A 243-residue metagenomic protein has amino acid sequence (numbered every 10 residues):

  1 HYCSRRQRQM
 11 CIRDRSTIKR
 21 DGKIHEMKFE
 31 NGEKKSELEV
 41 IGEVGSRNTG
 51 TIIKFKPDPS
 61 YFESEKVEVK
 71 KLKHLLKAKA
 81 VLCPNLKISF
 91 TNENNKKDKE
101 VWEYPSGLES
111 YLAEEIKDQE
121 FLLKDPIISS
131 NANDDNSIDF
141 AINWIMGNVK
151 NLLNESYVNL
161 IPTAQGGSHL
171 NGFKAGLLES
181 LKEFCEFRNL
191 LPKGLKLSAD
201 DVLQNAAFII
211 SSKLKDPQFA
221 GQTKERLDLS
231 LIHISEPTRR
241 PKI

Functional and structural regions predicted by a protein language model:
H1-R8, I12, I232-I243: Single conserved hydrophobic/aromatic residue that forms the stacking wall/gate of nucleotide- or nucleobase-binding
Y2, G45-R47, D200-V202: A generic structural micro-feature
R5, G167-N171, S230: Short, conserved micro-motifs enriched in small and acidic residues
R5, Q9, R13-I116: GHKL-type ATPase core
E26, D139-A141, I209, H233-E236: Ordered hydrophobic segments in well-structured contexts
V40, K70, K77-K79, N85-K224: GHKL/Histidine-kinase-like ATPase module
T49-T51, T163, T223, T238: Ser/Thr-centric signal marking residues that sit in or immediately flank functional binding/regulatory motifs
K71-L75, L177, L229-S235, R239: Short, non-transmembrane amphipathic alpha-helical segments
